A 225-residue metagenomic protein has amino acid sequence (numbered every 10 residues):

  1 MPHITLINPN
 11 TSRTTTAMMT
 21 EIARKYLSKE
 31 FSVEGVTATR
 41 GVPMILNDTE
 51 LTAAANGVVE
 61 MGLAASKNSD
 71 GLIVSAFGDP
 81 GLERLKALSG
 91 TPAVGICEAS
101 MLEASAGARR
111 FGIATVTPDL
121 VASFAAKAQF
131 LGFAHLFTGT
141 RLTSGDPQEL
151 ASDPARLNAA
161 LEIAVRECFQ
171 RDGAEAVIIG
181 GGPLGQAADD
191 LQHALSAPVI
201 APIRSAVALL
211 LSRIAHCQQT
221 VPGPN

Functional and structural regions predicted by a protein language model:
H3-L27: N-terminal beta1-alpha1 ligand-phosphate binding loop
L6-I7, S66-A76, G173-G181: Periplasmic-binding protein-like
K29, L88-T91, G107, L136 (+1 more regions): Short, structured coil segments at secondary-structure junctions
G35-V59, Q148-D153: N-terminal beta-loop-helix "entrance" segment that forms/cooperates in small-molecule cofactor or anionic ligand
A55-R109, I113: Glycine/small-residue-rich loop that forms an oxyanion/phosphate-binding "nest" at active or ligand-binding sites
P92-E98, H135-T140, A197-R204: Short hydrophobic/aromatic-enriched beta-strand-loop microsegments
L120-G181: Active-site rim beta-loop-alpha module in soluble metabolic enzymes
G145, I200-Q219: Short, flexible loop segments at boundaries between secondary-structure elements
